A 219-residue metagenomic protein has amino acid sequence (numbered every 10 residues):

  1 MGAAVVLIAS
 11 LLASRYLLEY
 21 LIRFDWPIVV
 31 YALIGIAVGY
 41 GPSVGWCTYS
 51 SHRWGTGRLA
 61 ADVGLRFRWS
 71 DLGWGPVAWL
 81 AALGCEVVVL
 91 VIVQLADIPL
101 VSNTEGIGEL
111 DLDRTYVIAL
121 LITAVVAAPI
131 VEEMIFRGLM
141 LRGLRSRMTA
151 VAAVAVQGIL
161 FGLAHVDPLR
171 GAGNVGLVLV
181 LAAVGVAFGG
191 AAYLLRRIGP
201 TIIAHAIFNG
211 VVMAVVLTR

Functional and structural regions predicted by a protein language model:
M1-D71, L83, V87-V91, L95 (+1 more regions): N-terminal, membrane-interfacial amphipathic/helix-forming hydrophobic leader that caps and precedes the first
L21-P27, G64, Q94-V101, E109 (+1 more regions): Membrane interface segments of multi-pass transport proteins and intramembrane proteases
D25-I34, E105, G173-A182: Non-cytosolic membrane-interface motifs at loop->transmembrane helix junctions
A32, D71, G75-W79, L120-V125: Residue-level signature of transmembrane alpha-helical cores of multipass secondary-active transporters and flippases
G55-A61, L100-V101, V131-M140: Juxtamembrane/interfacial segments flanking transmembrane helices
F67-G84, R147, V151: Interfacial segments of alpha-helical transmembrane regions
G84-V87, E109-R219: Transmembrane helix-loop-helix hairpins at the membrane interface of multi-pass integral membrane proteins
S102-E105, N209: Asparagine-centered polar/low-complexity signal
